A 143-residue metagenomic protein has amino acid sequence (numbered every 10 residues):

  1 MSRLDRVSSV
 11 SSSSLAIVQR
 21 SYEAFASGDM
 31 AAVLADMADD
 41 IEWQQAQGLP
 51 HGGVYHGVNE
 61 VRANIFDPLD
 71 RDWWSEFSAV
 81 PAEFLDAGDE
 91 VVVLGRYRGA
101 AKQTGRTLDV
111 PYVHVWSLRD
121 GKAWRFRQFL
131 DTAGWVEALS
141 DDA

Functional and structural regions predicted by a protein language model:
M1-D39, L139-A143: Short, low-complexity N-terminal intrinsically disordered segments enriched in polar/charged residues
S2-V10, F66-A143: A beta-strand edge to alpha-helix "cap/lid" segment located at domain peripheries
S13, M30-A38, Q44, T107-D109 (+1 more regions): A general secondary-structure boundary signal
A16-A26, H51-G52, D70-W73, L94-R96: Short, mixed-charge, low-aromatic patches
V18-S21, V33-M37, I41, G57 (+4 more regions): Hydrophobic pocket/interface hotspot
A32, A38-D89: A solvent-exposed, acidic/Ser-Thr-rich amphipathic alpha-helical stretch
